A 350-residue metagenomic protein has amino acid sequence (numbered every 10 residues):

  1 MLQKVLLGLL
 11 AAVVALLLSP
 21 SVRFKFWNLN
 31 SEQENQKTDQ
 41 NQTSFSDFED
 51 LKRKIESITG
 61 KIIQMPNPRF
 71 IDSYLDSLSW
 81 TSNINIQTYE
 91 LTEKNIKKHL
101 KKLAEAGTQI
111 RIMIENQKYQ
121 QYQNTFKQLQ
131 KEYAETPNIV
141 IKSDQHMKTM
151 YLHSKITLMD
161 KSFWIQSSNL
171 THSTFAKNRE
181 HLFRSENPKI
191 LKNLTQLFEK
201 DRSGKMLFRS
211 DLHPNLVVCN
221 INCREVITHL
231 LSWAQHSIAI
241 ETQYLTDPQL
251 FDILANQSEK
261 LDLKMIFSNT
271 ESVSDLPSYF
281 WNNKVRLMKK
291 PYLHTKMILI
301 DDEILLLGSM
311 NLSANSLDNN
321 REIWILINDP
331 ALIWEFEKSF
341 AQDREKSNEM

Functional and structural regions predicted by a protein language model:
M1-V13: N-terminal Sec-pathway targeting helices
V13-R23: Hydrophobic alpha-helical membrane-insertion segments, chiefly the h-region of N-terminal signal peptides
S21-S82, E90-S232, P248, D252 (+3 more regions): HKD-type phospholipase D/PLD-like phosphodiesterase module
T228, A239-T246: Long, repeat-rich segments with strong aromatic
I327, A331-M350: Amphipathic alpha-helical interface segments
